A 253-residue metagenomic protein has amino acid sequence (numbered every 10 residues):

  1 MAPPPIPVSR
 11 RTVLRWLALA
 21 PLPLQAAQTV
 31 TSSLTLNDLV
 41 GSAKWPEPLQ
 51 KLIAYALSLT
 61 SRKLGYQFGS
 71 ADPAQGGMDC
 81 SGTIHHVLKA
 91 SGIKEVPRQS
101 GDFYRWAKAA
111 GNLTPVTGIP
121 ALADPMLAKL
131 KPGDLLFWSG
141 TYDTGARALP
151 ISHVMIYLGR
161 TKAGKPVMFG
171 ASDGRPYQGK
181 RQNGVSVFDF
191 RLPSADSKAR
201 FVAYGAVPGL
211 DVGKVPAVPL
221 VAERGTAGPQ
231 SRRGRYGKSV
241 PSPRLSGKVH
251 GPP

Functional and structural regions predicted by a protein language model:
M1-P23: N-terminal secretory signal peptides
A27-A110, T117-P120, T141, A146-P150 (+1 more regions): N-terminal capping segments
A110-I119, N183-S194: Surface-exposed intrinsically disordered loops and tails
K129-L130: Short, well-ordered loop/turn sites that connect or cap secondary structure elements
G133-D134: Structural motif
P150-N183: Catalytic Cys-His active-site segments of thiol-dependent hydrolases/isopeptidases
